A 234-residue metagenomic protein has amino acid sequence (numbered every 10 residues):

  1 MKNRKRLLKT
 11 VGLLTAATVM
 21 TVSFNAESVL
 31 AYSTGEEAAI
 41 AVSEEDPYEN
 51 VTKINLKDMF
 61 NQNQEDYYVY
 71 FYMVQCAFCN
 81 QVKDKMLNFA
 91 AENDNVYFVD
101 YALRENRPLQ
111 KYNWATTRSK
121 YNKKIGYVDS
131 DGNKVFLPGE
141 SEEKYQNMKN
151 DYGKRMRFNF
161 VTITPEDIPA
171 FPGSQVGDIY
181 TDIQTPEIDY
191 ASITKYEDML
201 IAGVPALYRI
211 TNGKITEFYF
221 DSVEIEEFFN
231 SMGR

Functional and structural regions predicted by a protein language model:
M1-V29: Sec-dependent N-terminal signal peptides of Gram-positive bacterial secreted proteins and lipoproteins
G12, A16, E27-Q64, E227-R234: N-terminal leader/targeting and pre-domain segments
N55-Y101: Local sequence-structure signature of Cys/Sec-based thiol-disulfide redox active-site neighborhoods
V74-F78, A102-N106, K214-T216, V223: Solvent-exposed loop/turn segments at secondary-structure junctions within structured extracellular/periplasmic domains
D94-Y190: Thiol-based oxidoreductase modules, predominantly thioredoxin-like and allied folds used for disulfide exchange
V135, K154, E166-D167, S174 (+1 more regions): Non-catalytic, surface beta->alpha helical segment in thiol-disulfide oxidoreductase systems
Y190-Y196: A short, acidic, amphipathic alpha-helical segment used as a generic capping/interface helix at domain edges
